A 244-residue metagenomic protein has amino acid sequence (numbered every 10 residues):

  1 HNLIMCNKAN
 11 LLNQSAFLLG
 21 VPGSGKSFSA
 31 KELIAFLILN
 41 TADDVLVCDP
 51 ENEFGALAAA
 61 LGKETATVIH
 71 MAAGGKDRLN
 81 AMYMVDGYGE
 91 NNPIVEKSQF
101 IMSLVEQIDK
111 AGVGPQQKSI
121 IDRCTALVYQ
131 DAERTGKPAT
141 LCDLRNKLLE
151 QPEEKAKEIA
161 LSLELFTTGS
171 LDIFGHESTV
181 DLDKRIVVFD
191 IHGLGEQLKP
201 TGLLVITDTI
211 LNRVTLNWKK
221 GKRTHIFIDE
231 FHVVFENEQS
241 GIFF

Functional and structural regions predicted by a protein language model:
H1-M71, F244: Glycine-rich phosphate-binding loop of nucleotide-binding enzymes
L3, N52-A66, A73-F244: P-loop NTPase motor domains
